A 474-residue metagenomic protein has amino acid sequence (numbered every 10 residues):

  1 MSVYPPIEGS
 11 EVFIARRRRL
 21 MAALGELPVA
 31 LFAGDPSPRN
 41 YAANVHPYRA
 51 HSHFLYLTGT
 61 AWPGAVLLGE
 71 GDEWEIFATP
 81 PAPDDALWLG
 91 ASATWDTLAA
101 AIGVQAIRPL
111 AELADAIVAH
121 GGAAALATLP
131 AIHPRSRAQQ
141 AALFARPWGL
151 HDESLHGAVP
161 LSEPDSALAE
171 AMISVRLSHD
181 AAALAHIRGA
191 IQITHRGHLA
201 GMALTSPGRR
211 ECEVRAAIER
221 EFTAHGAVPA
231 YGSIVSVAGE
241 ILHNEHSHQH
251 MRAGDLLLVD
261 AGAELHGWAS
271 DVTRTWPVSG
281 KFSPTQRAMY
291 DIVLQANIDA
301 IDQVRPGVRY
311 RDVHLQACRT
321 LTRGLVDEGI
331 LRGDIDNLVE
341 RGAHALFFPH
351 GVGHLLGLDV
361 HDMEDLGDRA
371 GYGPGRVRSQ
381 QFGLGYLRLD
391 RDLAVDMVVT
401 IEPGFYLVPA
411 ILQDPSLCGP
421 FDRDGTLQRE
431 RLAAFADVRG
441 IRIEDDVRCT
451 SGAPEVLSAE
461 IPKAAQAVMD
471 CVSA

Functional and structural regions predicted by a protein language model:
M1-A474: Active-site neighborhoods and metal-handling regions in enzymes and metal-associated proteins
